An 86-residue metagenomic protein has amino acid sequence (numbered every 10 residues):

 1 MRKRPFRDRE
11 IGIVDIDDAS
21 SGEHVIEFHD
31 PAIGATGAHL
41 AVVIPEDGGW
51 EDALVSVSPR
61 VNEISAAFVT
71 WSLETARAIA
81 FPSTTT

Functional and structural regions predicted by a protein language model:
M1-I33: Negatively charged, low-complexity tracts enriched in Asp/Glu with abundant Ser/Thr
M1-R4, P45-T86: Mixed-charge, Lys/Arg-enriched low-complexity segments
I11-G12, A38, W71: Intrinsic-disorder/low-complexity peptide segments enriched for small residues
S21-V57: A short, structured beta-strand/loop element
